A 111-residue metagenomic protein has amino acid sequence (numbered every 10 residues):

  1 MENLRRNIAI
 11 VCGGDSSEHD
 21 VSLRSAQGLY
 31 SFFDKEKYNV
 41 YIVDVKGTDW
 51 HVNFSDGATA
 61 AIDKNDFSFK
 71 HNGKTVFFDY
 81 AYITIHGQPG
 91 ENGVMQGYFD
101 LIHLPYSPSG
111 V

Functional and structural regions predicted by a protein language model:
M1-V111: ATP-binding N-terminal substructure of ATP-dependent carboxylate-amine bond-forming enzymes
